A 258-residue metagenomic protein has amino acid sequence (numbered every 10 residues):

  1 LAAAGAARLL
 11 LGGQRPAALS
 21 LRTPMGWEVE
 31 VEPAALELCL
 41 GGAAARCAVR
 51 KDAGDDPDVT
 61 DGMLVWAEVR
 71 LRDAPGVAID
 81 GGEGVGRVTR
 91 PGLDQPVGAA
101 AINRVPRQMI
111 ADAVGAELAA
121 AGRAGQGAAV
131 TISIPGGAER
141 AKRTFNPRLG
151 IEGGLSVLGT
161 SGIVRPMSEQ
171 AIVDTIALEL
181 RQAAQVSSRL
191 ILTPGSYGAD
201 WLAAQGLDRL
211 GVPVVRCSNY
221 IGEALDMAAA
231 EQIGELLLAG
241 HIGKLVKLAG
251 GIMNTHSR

Functional and structural regions predicted by a protein language model:
L1-R143, P147-L149: Generic N-terminal targeting/processing segments that precede catalytic cores or assembly contacts
N146-L155, T160-R258: A structural signal for small-residue-enriched, beta-sheet-centric alpha/beta enzyme cores and oligomeric scaffold folds
